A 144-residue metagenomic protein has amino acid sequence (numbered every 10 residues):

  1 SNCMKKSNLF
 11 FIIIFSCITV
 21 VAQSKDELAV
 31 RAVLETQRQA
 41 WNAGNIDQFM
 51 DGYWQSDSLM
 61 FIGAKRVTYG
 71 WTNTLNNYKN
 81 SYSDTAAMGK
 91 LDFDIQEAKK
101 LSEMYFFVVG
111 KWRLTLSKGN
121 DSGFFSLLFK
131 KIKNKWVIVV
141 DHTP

Functional and structural regions predicted by a protein language model:
S1-D26: Bacterial Sec-dependent N-terminal signal peptides
C17-G52: Short, low-complexity N-terminal intrinsically disordered segments enriched in polar/charged residues
Q37, F49-M50, S58-L59, T74 (+2 more regions): Hydrophobic pocket/interface hotspot
W54, K65, E97, G110-W112 (+2 more regions): A mature extracytoplasmic/lumenal domain signature
Q55, L101-S102, I132: Structural motif
S58-Y69, S83-A86: A short gly/proline-enriched turn/hairpin at secondary-structure junctions
N73-S117: Surface-exposed, charged secondary-structure patches
S122-P144: Short beta-strand edge/turn micro-motifs at domain boundaries
